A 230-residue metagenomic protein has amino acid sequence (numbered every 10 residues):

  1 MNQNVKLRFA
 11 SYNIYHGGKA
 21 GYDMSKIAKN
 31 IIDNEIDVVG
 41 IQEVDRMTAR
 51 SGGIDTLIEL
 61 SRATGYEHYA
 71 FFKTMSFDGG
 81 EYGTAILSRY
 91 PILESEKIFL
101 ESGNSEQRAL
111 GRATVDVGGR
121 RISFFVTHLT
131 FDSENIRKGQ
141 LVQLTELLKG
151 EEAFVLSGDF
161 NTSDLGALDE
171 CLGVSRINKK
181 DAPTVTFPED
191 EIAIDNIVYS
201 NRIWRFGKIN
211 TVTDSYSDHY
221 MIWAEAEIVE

Functional and structural regions predicted by a protein language model:
M1-V38, R62-A63, E67-E230: Active-site regions of metal-assisted phosphoester/phosphodiester hydrolases, unifying DNase/endonuclease modules
I14-G17, I41-R50: Active-site neighborhood of divalent metal-dependent phosphoester/pyrophosphate hydrolases
D23, I32, R46-R62: Membrane-embedded segments
